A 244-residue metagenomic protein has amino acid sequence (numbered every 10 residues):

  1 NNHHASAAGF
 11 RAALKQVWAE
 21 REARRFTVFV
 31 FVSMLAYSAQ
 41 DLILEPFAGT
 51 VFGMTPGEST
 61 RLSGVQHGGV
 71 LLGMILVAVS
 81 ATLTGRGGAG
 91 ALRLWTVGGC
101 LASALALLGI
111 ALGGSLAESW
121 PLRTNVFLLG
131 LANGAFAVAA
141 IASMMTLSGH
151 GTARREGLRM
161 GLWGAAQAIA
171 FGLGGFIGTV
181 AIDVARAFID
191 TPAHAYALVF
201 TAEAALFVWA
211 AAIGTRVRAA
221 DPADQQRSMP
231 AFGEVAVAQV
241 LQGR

Functional and structural regions predicted by a protein language model:
N1-T27, V51, D224-R244: Juxtamembrane intracellular "pre-TM" segments in multi-pass secondary transporters
L42-R61, D183: Short amphipathic helix-loop junctions that connect adjacent transmembrane helices in Major Facilitator Superfamily/SLC
G73-L92, I182: Helix-to-loop junctions at the C-terminal end of transmembrane segments in multipass secondary transporters
G88-L94, V180-L206: A membrane-interface helix-boundary motif in multi-pass transporters
V97-E118: C-terminal ends and interior cores of transmembrane alpha-helices in multi-pass membrane transporters/permeases
L112-G114, Y196, T201-R244: Multi-pass alpha-helical transporter architecture, strongest for 12-TM Major Facilitator/SLC carriers used
A135-T152: Intracellular juxtamembrane helix-capping segments at the cytosolic ends of symmetry-related transmembrane helices
A153-A185: A late C-terminal transmembrane helix in Major Facilitator Superfamily
